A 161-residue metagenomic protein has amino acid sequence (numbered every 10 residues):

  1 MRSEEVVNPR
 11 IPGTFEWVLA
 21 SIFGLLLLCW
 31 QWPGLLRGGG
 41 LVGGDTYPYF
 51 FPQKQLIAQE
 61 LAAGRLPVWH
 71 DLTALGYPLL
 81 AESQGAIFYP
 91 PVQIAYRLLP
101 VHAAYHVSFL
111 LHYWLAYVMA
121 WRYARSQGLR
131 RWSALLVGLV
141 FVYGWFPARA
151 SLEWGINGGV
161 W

Functional and structural regions predicted by a protein language model:
M1-P33: Start-transfer (signal-anchor) and selected internal transmembrane alpha helices of multi-pass inner/ER membrane
T14-F23, S108, W132-V137: Alpha-helical transmembrane segments of integral membrane proteins
W17-L19, Y49-F51, I87, R130-W132: Short hydrophobic/aromatic segments of transmembrane alpha-helices and their interfaces
G24-Y123, L139-W161: Membrane-interface coil-to-helix junctions
M119-S133: Transmembrane alpha-helical segments of multipass membrane enzymes and assembly factors that act on membrane-embedded
